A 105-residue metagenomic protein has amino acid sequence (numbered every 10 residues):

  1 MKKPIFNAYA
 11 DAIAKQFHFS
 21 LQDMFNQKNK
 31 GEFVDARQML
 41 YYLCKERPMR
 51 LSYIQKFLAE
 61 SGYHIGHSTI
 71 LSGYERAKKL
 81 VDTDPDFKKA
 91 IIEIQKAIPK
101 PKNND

Functional and structural regions predicted by a protein language model:
M1-D11, K100: General nucleic-acid-binding
D11-R37, I65: Short, Lys/Arg-enriched anionic-surface-contact patches
F33-M49: Short, amphipathic alpha-helical "recognition" segments used to contact nucleic acids or chromatin
K45, Y74-V81: DNA major-groove recognition helix of helix-turn-helix
S52, K56-G73: Short, basic interhelical loop/turn and adjoining N-cap of the next helix at nucleic-acid- or acidic-partner-contacting
V81-D105: Short Lys/Arg-enriched helix C-cap and helix-to-coil transition segments that create basic nucleic-acid-contact patches
